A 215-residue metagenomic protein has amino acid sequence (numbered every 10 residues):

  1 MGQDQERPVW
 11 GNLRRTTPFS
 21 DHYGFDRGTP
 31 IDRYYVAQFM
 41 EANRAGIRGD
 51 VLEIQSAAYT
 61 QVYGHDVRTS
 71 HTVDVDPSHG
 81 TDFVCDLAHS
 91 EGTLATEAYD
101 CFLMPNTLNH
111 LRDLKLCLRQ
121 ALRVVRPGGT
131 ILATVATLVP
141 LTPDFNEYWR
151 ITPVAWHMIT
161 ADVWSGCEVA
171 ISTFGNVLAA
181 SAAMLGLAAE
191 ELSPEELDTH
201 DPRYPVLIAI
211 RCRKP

Functional and structural regions predicted by a protein language model:
M1-A45: Class I SAM-dependent methyltransferase Rossmann-like catalytic core, especially the SAM/SAH-binding loop
R27, P140-D162, R203: Acceptor-substrate binding/catalytic loop of class I
A42, A170-P215: A C-terminal cap/extension of S-adenosyl-L-methionine-dependent methyltransferases that defines the acceptor-substrate
G46-Y59: Conserved class I S-adenosyl-L-methionine
C85-F102: A short acidic, Gly/Pro-enriched loop at the edge of an enzyme's catalytic core that lines a small-molecule cofactor
D100-D113: A short SAM/SAH-binding and catalytic strip from SAM-dependent methyltransferases
K115-T130: A short glycine-rich, Lys/Arg-flanked "PGG" loop and its adjoining helix->strand segment in the class I
